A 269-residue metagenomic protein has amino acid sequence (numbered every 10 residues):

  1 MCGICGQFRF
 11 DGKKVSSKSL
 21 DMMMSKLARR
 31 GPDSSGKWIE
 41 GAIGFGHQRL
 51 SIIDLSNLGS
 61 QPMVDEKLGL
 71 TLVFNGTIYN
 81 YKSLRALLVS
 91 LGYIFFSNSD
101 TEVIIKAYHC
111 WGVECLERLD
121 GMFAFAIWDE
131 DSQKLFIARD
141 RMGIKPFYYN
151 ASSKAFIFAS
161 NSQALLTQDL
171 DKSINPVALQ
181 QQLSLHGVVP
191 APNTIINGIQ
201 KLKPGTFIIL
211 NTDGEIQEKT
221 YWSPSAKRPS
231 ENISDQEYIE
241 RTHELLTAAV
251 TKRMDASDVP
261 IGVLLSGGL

Functional and structural regions predicted by a protein language model:
M1-L269: Cysteine-centered catalytic environments shared across enzyme families
